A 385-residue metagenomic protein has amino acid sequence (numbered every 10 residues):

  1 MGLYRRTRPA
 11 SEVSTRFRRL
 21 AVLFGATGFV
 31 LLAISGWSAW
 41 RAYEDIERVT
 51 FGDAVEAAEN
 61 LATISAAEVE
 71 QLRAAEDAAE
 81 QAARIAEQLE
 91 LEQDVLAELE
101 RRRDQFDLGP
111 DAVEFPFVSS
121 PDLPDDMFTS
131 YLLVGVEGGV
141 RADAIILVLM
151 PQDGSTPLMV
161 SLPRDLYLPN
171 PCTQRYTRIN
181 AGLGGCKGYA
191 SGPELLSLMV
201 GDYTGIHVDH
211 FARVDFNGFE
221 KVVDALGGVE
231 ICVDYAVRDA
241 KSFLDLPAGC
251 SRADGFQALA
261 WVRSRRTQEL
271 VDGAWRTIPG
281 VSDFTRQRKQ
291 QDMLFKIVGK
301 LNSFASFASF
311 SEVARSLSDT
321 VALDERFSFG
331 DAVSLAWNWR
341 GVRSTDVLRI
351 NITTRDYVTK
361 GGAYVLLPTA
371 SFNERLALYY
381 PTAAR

Functional and structural regions predicted by a protein language model:
G2-G25, I34-R385: Non-catalytic, solvent-exposed segments at the cell envelope interface
